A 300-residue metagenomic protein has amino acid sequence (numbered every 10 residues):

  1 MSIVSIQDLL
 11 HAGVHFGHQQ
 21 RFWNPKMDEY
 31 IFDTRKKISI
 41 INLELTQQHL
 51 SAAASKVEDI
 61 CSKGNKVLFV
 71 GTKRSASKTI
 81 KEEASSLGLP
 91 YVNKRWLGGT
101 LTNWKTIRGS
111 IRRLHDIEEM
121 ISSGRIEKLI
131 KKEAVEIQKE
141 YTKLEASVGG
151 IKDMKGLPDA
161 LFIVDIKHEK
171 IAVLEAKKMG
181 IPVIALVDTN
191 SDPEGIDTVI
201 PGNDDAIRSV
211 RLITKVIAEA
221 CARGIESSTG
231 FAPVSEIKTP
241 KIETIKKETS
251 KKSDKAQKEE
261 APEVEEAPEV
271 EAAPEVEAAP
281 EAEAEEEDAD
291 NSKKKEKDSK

Functional and structural regions predicted by a protein language model:
M1-I3, R223-K300: Intrinsically disordered, compositionally biased charged tails
S2-K66, T72-K73, S77-M120, K131-A134 (+2 more regions): N-terminal cationic and glycine-rich segments that engage phosphates or anionic surfaces
G13, F69, L161, I213: Residue-level signature of catalytic and energy-coupling elements of molecular machines, predominantly ATP/GTP-dependent
Q48, V135, R208-L212: A generic "alpha-helical surface" signal
V70-K73, I163-D165: Short His-Asn-centered micro-motif
A76-S77, E169, A206: Alpha-helix N-cap/loop-to-helix initiation residues
L87, V92-G195: Long, charge-patterned amphipathic alpha-helical coiled-coil/hairpin "stalk" segments used as oligomerization
A172-E175, M179-F231: Short glycine/threonine-rich loop/turn motifs
